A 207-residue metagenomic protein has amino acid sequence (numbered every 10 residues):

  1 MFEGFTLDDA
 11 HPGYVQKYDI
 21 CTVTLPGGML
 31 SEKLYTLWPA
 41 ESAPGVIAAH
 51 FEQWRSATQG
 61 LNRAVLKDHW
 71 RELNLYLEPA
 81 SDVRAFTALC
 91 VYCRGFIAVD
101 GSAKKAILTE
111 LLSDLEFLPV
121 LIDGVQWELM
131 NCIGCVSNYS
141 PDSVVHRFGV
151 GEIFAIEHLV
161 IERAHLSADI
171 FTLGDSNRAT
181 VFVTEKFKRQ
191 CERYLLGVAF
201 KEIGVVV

Functional and structural regions predicted by a protein language model:
M1-V207: Phosphate/anion-contacting hairpin/loop surfaces
